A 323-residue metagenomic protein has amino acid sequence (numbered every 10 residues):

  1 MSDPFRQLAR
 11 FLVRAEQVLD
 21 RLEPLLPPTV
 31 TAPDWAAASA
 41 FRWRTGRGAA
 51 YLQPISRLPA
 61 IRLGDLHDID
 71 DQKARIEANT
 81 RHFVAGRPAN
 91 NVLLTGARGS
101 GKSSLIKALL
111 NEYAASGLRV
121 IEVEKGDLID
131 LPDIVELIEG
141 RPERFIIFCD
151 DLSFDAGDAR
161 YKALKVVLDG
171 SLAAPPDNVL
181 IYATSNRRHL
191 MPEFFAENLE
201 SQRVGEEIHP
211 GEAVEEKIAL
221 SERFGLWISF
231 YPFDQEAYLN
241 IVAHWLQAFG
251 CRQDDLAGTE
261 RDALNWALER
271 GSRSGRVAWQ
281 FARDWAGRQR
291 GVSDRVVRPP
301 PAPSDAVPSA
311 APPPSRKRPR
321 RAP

Functional and structural regions predicted by a protein language model:
S2, R6-A9, V13, Q17 (+2 more regions): C-terminal alpha-helical "lid" subdomain
S2-L52: Interdomain "pre-motor" coupling segment immediately N-terminal to P-loop NTPase/helicase cores
Y51-A74: Dynamic helix-loop-helix/coil hinge segments at AAA+ ATPase domain boundaries and subdomain interfaces
A74-A85: Pre-Walker A adenine-sensing motif
P88-I106: Walker A/P-loop nucleotide-binding motif
E112-E143, S153-A156: AAA+/P-loop NTPase substrate/partner-engagement loops
A156-G205: Conserved catalytic/switch belt of AAA+ P-loop NTPases
Q202-I218, G225-A237: Conserved AAA+ ATPase "SRH/arginine-finger" region at the nucleotide-binding site
